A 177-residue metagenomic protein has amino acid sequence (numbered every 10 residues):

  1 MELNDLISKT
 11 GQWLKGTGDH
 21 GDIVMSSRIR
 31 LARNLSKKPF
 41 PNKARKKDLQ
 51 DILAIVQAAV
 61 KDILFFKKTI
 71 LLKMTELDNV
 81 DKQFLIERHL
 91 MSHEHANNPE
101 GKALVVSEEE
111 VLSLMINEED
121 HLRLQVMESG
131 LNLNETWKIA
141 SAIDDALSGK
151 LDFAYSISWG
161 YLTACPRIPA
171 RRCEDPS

Functional and structural regions predicted by a protein language model:
M1-S158, C173: Long, Pro/Ser/Thr-rich low-complexity/intrinsically disordered regulatory tracts in eukaryotic proteins
G160-D175: Conserved phosphate/anionic-ligand binding catalytic regions in large, soluble enzymes, centered on
